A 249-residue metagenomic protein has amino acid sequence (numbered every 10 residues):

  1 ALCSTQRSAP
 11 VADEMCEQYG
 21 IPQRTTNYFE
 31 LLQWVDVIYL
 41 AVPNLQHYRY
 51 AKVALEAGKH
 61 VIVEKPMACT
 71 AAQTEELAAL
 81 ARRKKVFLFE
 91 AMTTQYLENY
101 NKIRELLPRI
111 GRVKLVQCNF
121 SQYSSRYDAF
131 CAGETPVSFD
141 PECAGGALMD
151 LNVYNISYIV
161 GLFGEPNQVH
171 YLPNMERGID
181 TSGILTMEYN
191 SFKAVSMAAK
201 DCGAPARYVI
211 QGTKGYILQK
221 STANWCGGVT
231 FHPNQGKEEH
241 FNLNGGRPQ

Functional and structural regions predicted by a protein language model:
A1-Y19: N-terminal Rossmann-like dinucleotide-binding module
L2, I38, V116: Receiver (REC) domain switch-region micro-motif
E14, Y19-L80: Beta-loop-alpha module in the N-terminal Rossmann-like domain of NAD(P)-dependent dehydrogenases, especially those
V63-E64, L88-E90, Q219: Hydrophobic residues in well-ordered beta-strands that form the structural core
E75-T93, R112-L115: Rossmann-fold dehydrogenase core element
T94-N167: Predominantly a Rossmann-like dinucleotide-binding segment in NAD(P)-dependent oxidoreductases
N155-G228: Contiguous beta-strand/loop segments that form the cofactor/metal-binding neighborhood of enzyme cores
W225, Q235-Q249: C-terminal helical cap and adjacent loop that interface with cofactors, partners, or active-site loops
